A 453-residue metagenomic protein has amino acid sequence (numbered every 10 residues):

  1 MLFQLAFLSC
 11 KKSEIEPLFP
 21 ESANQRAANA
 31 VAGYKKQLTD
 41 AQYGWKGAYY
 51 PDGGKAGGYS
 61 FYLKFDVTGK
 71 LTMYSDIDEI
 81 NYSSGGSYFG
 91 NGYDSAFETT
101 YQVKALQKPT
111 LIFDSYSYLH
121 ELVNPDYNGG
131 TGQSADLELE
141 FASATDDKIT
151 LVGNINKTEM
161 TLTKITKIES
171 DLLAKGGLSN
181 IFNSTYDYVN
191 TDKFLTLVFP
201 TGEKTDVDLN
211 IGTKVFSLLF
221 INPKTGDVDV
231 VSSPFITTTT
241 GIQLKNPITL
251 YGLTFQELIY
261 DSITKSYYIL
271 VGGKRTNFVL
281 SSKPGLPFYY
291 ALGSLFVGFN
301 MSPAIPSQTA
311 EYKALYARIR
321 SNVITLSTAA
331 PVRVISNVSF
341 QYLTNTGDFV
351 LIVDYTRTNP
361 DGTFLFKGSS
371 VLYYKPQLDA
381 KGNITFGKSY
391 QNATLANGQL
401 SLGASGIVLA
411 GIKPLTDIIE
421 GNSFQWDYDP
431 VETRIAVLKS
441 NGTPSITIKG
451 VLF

Functional and structural regions predicted by a protein language model:
A6-S9: C-terminal motif of bacterial Sec signal peptides marking the signal peptidase cleavage site
K11-T110, I168-T191, V431-T433, N441 (+3 more regions): Acidic/polar, low-complexity intrinsically disordered N-terminal segments immediately downstream of a Sec signal
S13-R26, T145-N190, L270-T309, S423-F453: Edge beta-strand at a domain terminus
D52-P109, H120, P200-T238, A314-K388: N-terminal glycine/threonine-rich, aromatic-flanked beta-hairpin/loop signature
F113-S134, I242-G252, T385-E420: An anionic, turn-rich surface loop/hairpin at beta-sheet edges that serves as a generic interaction/coordination patch
D171, N180-I181, Y188, D192-K214: Solenoidal tandem-repeat scaffolds enriched in leucines and small polar residues
N210-A291: Long, internal scaffold/assembly segments composed of regular secondary structure
Y267, Y290-F453: Long, low-complexity regulatory tails in eukaryotic proteins
